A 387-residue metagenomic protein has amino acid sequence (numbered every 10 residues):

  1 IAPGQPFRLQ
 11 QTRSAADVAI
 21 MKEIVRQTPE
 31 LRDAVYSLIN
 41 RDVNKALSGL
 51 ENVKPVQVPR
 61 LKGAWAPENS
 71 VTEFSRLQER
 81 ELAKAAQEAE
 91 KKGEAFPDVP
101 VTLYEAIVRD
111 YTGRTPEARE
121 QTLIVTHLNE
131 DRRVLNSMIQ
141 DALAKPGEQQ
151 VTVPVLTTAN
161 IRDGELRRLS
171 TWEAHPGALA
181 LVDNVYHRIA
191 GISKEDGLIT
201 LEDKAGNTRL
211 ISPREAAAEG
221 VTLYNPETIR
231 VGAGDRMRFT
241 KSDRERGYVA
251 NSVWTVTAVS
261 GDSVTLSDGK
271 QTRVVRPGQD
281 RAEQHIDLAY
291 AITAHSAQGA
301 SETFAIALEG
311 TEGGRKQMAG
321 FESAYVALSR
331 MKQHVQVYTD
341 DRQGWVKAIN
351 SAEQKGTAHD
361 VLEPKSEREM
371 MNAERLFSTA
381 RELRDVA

Functional and structural regions predicted by a protein language model:
A2-N251, T255-V259, I349-L383: Conserved helicase motor core of P-loop NTPases
L128, T339-G344: Short beta-alpha junction loops
A190-Y338: Conserved helicase C-terminal RecA-like lobe
K316, W345-A348: Short active-site-adjacent structural elements
R330-Q333, G344, A352: A hydrophobic, small-residue-rich beta->alpha segment in the mid-to-C-terminal subdomain of diverse proteins
A387: Phosphate-handling catalytic cores of nucleic-acid transaction enzymes
